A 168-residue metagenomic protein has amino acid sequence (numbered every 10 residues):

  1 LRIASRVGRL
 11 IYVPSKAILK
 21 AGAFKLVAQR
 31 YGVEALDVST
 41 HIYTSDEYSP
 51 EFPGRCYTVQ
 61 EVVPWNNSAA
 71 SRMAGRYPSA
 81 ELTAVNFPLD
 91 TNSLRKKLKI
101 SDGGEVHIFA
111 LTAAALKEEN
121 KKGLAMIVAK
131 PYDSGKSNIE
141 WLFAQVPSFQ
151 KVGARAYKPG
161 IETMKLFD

Functional and structural regions predicted by a protein language model:
L1-D168: SAM-dependent transferase fold signal centered on methyltransferase-like domains, encompassing both Class I
